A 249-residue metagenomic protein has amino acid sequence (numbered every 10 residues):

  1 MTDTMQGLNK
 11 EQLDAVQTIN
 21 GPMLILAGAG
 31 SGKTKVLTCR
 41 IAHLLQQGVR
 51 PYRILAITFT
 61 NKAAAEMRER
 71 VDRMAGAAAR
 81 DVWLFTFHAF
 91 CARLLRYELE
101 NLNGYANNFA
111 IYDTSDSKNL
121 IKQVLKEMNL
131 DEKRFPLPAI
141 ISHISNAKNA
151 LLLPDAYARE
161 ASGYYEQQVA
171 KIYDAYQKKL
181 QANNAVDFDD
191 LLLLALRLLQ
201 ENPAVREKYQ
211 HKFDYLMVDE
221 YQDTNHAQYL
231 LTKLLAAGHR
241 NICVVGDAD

Functional and structural regions predicted by a protein language model:
T2-D3, N20-G21, A42-Y215, H239-R240 (+1 more regions): A basic/glycine-biased coupling hinge at the interface between accessory DNA-binding modules
T4-N20, A227: N-terminal pre-P-loop "Q-motif" helix
V16-Q17, L45, K233: A cross-family signal for key residues in well-ordered alpha-helices that form functional helical elements
N20-C39: Walker A/P-loop
S31, V218, Q222-D249: Conserved helicase motor core of SF1/SF2 NTP-dependent helicases
T34-A42, M67-R68, Q228-Y229: Motif I (Walker A/P-loop) of helicase-class P-loop NTPases
